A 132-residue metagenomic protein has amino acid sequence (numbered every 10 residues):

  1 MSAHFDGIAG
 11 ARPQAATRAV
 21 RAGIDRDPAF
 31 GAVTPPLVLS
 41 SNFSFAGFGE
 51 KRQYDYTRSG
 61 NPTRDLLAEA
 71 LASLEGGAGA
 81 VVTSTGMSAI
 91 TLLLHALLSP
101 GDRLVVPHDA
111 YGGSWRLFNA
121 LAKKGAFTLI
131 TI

Functional and structural regions predicted by a protein language model:
M1-A3, G101, T128-I130: PLP-dependent enzyme catalytic core of the Aspartate aminotransferase-like
S2-N61, L67-A70: N-terminal "arm"/small-domain region of PLP-dependent enzymes with the aminotransferase-like
N42-T91, G113-A120: Conserved N-terminal alpha-helix of the aminotransferase class I/II PLP-enzyme fold
Y54-D55, V105-V106, A126: Short, contiguous strand/loop micro-motifs
L74-G77, L98-R103, K123-G125: Short, surface-exposed connector motifs at secondary-structure boundaries
V82, P107-H108, L129-I132: Glycine- and other small-residue-rich loops at beta-strand/loop junctions that grip anionic moieties
A96-S114: Conserved PLP-anchoring active-site segment centered on the Schiff-base-forming lysine
N119-I132: PLP-dependent aminotransferase-class I/II
